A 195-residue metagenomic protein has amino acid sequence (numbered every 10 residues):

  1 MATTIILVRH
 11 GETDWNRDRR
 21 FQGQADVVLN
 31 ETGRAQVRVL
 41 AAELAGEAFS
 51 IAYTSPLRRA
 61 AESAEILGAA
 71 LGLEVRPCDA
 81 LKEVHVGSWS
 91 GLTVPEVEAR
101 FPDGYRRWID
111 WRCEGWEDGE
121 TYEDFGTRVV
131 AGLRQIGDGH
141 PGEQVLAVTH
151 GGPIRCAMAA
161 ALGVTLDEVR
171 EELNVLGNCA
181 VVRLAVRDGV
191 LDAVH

Functional and structural regions predicted by a protein language model:
I5, E143-G151: Generic beta-sheet signal
V8, E12-P77: Active-site-proximal alpha-helix that buttresses catalytic centers in soluble enzyme cores
V27, A69-A131, H195: Phosphate-handling substructures
A45-A48, I136-Q144: Glycine-rich phosphate-binding loop signature in dinucleotide/nucleotide-binding domains
T54-S55, T127, V148-T149: Short beta-strand scaffold positions
I66, C156-A160: Active-site signature of alpha/beta-hydrolase-fold catalytic machinery across serine- and Asp/Cys-nucleophile hydrolases
G151-R155, A180: GST superfamily/GST-like fold recognition
T165-V190: Domain-level recognition of soluble alpha/beta enzyme cores, biased toward histidine phosphatases/phosphomutases
